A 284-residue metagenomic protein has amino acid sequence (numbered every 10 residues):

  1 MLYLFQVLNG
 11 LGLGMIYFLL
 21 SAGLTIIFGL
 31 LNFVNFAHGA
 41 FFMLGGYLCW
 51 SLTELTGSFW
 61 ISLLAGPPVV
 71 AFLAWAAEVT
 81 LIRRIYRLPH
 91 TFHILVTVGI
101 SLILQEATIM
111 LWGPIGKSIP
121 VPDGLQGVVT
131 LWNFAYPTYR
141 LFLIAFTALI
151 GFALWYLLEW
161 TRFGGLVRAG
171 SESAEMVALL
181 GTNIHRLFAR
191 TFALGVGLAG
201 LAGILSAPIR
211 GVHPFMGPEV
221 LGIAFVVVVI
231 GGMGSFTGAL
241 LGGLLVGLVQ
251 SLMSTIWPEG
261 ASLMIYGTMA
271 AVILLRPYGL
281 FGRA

Functional and structural regions predicted by a protein language model:
M1-L19, L48, T56-S62, L88-H93 (+3 more regions): Membrane-interfacial amphipathic/re-entrant helices at transmembrane-helix boundaries
L8, L30-A76, T80, I85: Membrane-embedded helix boundary and interhelical linker motif in transport proteins
Y17, S21, G57-P68, A189-A199 (+2 more regions): Transmembrane alpha-helical segments in multi-pass inner-membrane proteins
G29-V34, F72-I115, L157-G164, P218-M233: Short loop segments and helix-boundary regions at transmembrane helix junctions of multi-pass inner-membrane proteins
G46-W50, P67-L73, I100-T108, F146-W155 (+4 more regions): Hydrophobic core segments of alpha-helical transmembrane domains in multi-pass membrane transport and ion-translocation
T80, L111, S171-L179, N183-R186 (+1 more regions): Cytosolic-side transmembrane-helix boundaries in multi-pass membrane proteins
R84-W160, L187, L252, E259 (+1 more regions): Transmembrane helix-bundle core of multi-pass membrane transporters and related energy-transducing complexes
A135-V212, F236-G242: Helix-loop-helix "hairpin" substructures at the membrane interface of multi-pass membrane proteins
